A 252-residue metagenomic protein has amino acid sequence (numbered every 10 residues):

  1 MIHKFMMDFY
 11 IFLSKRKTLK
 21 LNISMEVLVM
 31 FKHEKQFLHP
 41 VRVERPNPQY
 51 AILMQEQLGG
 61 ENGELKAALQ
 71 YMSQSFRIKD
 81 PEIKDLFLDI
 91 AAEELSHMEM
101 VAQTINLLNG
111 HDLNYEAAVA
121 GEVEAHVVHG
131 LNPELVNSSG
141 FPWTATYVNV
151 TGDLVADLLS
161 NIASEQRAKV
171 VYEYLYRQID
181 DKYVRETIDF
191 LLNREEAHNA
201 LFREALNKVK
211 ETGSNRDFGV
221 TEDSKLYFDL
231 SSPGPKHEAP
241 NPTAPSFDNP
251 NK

Functional and structural regions predicted by a protein language model:
M1, D8, N106-G110: Short regulatory "switch" loops immediately downstream of catalytic or recognition motifs within protein catalytic
H3-K4, F9-V29: Short, Lys/Arg-enriched N-terminal segments with co-localized hydrophobic residues within the first ~10-30 amino acids
E26-K252: Non-heme di-metal
